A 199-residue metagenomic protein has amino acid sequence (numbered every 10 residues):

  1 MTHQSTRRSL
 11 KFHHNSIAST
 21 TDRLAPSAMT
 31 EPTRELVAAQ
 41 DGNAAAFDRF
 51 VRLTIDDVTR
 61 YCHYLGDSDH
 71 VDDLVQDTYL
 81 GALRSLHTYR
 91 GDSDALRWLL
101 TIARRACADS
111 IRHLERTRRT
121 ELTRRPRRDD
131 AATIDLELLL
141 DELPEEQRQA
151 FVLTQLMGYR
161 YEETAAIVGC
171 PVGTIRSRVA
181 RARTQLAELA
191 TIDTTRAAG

Functional and structural regions predicted by a protein language model:
M1-D41, A45, R49-L53, R112 (+4 more regions): Intrinsic, short, N-terminal disordered tails of RNA polymerase sigma-factor systems
A28, A39, D67, G91-D92 (+2 more regions): Residue-level signature of the cytosolic catalytic core of signaling kinases
Q40-R49, T59-D77: Short, charged helix-capping/linker segments at alpha-helix termini
F47, V51-I55, L100, D129 (+1 more regions): Amphipathic, non-transmembrane alpha-helical scaffold segments
D73-L80, S93-R105: Structural recognition of an alpha-helix C-terminal capping motif at a helix-to-coil junction
R84-G91, L100-L122, R181, E188: Arg/Lys-rich amphipathic alpha helix in sigma70-family domain 2
